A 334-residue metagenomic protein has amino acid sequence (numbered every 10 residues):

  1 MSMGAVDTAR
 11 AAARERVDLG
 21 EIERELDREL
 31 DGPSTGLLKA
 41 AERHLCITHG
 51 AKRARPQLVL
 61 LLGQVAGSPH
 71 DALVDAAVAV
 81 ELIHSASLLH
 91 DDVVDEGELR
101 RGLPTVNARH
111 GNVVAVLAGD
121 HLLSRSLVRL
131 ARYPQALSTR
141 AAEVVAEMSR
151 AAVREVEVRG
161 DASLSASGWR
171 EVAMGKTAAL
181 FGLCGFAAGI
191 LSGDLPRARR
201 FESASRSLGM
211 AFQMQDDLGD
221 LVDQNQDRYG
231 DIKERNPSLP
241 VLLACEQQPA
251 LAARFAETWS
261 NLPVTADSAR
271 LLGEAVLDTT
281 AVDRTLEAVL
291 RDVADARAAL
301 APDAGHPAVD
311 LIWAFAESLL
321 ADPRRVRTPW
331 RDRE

Functional and structural regions predicted by a protein language model:
M1-S85, L89, V93-A108, E143-V144 (+3 more regions): Conserved N-terminal diphosphate/IPP-binding helix and adjacent helical/loop segment of trans-prenyltransferase domains
A9, A13, R199-E202, R270 (+2 more regions): Short, charged, amphipathic alpha-helical segments
G20, A146, A178, E202 (+5 more regions): Generic structural signal for well-ordered, non-transmembrane alpha-helical segments in soluble/cytosolic regions
I47-K52, A173, R228-N236, T285: Short glycine/threonine-rich catalytic loop with a Thr-x-Gly-x-Asp
L61-A66, L89-R109, L127, S149-G160 (+4 more regions): Acidic, Mg2+-coordinating active-site segments of isoprenoid diphosphate-utilizing enzymes
P69-V80, N112, V116, R197-L208: Alpha-helical scaffolds flanking conserved acidic
P134-A146, D194-F201, A250-F255, A304-F315: Acidic/histidine metal-binding catalytic segments
S165-K176, D283: A short glycine-threonine-serine/GTX helix/turn-capping micro-motif
